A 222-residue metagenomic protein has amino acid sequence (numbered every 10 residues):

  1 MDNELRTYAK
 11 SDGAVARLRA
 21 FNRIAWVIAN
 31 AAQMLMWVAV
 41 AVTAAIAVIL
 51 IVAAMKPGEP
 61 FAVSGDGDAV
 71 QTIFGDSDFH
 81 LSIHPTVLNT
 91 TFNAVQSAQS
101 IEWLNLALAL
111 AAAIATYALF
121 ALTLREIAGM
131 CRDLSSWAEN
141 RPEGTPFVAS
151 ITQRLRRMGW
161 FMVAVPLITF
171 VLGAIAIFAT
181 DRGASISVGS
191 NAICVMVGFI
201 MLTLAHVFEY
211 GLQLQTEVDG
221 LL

Functional and structural regions predicted by a protein language model:
A20-I46: Alpha-helical transmembrane segments and their helix-start/interface "positive-inside/aromatic belt" motifs in integral
V40, A62, D66-Q71, D76 (+1 more regions): Alpha-helical transmembrane segments and their immediate juxtamembrane interface regions
A45, A164-R182: Alpha-helical transmembrane segments and their membrane-interface junctions in multi-pass membrane proteins
G58-Q96: Long, glycine/tryptophan/cysteine-rich extracytoplasmic
N89-A115: Individual transmembrane alpha-helix segments
L119-A138: Membrane-water interface of transmembrane alpha-helices
A138-R141, I175-A192: Membrane-interfacial helix-loop-helix connectors in multipass membrane proteins
E139-A164, Q215-L222: Membrane-helix boundary/juxtamembrane motif in polytopic membrane proteins
